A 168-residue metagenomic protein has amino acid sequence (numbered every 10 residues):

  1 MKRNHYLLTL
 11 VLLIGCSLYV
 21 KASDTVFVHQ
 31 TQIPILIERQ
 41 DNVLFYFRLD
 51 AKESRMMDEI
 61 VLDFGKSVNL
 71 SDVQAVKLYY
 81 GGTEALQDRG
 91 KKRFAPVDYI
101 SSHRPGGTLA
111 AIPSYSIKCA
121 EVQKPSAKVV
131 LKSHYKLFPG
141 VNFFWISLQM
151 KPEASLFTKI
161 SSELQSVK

Functional and structural regions predicted by a protein language model:
M1-L8: Bacterial N-terminal signal peptides that target proteins for export
T9-S17: Bacterial N-terminal signal peptides
A22-K168: Exposed, polar/acidic Ser/Thr-rich sequence context and nearby capping/turn residues that mark flexible linkers
